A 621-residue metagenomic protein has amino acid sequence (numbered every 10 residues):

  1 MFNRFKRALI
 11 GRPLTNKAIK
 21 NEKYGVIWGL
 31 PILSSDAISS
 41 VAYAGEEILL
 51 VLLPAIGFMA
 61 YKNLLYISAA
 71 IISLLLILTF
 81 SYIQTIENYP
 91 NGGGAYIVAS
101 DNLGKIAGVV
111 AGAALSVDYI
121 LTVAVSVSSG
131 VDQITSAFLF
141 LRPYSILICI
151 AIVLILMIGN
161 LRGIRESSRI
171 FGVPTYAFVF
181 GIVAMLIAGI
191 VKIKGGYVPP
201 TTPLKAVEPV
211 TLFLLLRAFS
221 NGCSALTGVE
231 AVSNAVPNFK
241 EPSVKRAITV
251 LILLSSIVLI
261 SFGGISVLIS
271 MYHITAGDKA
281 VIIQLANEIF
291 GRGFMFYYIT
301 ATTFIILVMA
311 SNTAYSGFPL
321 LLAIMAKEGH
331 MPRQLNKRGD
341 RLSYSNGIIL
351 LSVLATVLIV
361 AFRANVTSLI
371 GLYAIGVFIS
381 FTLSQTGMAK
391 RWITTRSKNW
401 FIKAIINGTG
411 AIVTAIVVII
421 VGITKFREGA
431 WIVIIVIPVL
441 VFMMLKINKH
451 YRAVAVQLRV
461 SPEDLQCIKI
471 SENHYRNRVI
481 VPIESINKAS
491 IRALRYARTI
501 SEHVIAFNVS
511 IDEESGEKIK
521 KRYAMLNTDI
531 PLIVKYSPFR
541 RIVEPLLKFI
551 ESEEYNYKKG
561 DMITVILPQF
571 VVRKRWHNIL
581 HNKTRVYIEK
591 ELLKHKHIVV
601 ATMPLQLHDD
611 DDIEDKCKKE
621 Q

Functional and structural regions predicted by a protein language model:
M1-A55, F80, N91, A99-I106 (+2 more regions): Membrane-interface "cap" regions at the ends of multi-pass membrane proteins
M1-N16, A453, V460-Q621: Cytosolic C-terminal regulatory domains/tails of membrane transporters and channels
N3, I48-S100, K105-G112, V125-I152 (+1 more regions): Extracellular loop-to-transmembrane helix junctions
K105, S145-I150, K240-I260, A326-V360 (+1 more regions): Loop-to-transmembrane helix boundary motifs in multi-pass membrane proteins
Y176, G181-T227, T424, E428 (+1 more regions): Helix-loop-helix junctions that connect adjacent transmembrane segments in multi-pass membrane transporters
A177-P203, I265-Y272, T382-S397, K446-A455: Hydrophobic alpha-helical segments and their helix-loop junctions in multi-pass secondary transporters
I190-G196, I248-Q284: Extracellular/periplasmic helix-exit of transmembrane alpha-helices
Q334-S345, F381-F426, Q457, Q466-I468: C-terminal membrane-solvent junction of multi-pass transporters and transport-like membrane proteins
